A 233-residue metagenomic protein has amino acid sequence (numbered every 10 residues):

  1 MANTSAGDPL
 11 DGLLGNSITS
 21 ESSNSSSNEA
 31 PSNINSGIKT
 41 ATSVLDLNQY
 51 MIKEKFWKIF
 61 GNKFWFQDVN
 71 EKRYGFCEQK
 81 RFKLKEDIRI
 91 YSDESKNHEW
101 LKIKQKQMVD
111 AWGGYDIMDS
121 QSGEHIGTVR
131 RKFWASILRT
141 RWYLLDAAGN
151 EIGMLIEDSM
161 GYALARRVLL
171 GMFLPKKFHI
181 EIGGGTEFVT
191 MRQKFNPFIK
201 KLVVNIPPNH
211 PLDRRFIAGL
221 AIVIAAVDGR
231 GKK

Functional and structural regions predicted by a protein language model:
A2-L101, Q105-G114, E124-H125, K132-K233: Low-complexity or membrane-interfacial segments used for flexible interactions
